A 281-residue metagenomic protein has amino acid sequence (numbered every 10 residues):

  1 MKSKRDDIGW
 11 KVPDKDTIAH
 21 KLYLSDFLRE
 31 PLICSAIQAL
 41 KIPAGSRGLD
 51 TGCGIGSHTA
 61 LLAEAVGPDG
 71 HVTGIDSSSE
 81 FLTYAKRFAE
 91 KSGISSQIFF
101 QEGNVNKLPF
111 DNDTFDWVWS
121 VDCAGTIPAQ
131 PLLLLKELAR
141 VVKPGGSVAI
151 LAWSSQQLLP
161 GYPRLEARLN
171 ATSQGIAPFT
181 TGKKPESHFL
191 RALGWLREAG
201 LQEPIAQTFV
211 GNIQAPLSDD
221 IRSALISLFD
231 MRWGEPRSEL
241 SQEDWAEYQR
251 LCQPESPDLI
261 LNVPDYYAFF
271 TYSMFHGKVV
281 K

Functional and structural regions predicted by a protein language model:
I18-S35, Y84: Conserved SAM-binding loop and adjacent beta-strand
F27-A44, L61: Conserved alpha-helix/loop element of class I SAM-dependent methyltransferases that forms part of the SAM/SAH-binding
L49-T51, I55-K107, L133: Class I SAM-dependent methyltransferase SAM/SAH-binding core
N106-V118: A short acidic, Gly/Pro-enriched loop at the edge of an enzyme's catalytic core that lines a small-molecule cofactor
D116-Q130: A short SAM/SAH-binding and catalytic strip from SAM-dependent methyltransferases
L132-S147: A short glycine-rich, Lys/Arg-flanked "PGG" loop and its adjoining helix->strand segment in the class I
A149-L217: Conserved catalytic/acceptor-binding region of the Class I
I205-K281: Conserved Class I S-adenosyl-L-methionine
